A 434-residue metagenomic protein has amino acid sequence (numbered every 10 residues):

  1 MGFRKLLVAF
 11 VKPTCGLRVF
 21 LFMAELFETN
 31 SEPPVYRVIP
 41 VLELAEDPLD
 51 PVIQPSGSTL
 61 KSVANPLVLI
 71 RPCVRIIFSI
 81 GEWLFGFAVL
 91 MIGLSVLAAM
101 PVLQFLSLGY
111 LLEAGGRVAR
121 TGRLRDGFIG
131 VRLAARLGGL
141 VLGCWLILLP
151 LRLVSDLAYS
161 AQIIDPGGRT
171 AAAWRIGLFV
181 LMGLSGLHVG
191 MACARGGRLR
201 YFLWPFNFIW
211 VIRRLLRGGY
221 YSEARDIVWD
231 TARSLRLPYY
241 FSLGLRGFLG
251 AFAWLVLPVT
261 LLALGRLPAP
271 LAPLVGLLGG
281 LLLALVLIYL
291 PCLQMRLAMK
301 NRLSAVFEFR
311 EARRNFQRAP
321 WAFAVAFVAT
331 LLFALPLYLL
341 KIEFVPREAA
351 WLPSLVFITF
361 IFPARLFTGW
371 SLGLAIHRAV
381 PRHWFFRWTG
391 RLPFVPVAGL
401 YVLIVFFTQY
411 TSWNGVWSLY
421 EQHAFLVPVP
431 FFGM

Functional and structural regions predicted by a protein language model:
L6-V11: Short polybasic linear motifs
A24-P291, R296-I342, F362-M434: Helix-coil boundary and N-terminal low-complexity module in membrane systems
L340-W351: Charged, glycine-enriched surface loops/patches that mediate electrostatic binding to polyanionic ligands
A349-F362: Short alpha-helical packing/oligomerization segments
